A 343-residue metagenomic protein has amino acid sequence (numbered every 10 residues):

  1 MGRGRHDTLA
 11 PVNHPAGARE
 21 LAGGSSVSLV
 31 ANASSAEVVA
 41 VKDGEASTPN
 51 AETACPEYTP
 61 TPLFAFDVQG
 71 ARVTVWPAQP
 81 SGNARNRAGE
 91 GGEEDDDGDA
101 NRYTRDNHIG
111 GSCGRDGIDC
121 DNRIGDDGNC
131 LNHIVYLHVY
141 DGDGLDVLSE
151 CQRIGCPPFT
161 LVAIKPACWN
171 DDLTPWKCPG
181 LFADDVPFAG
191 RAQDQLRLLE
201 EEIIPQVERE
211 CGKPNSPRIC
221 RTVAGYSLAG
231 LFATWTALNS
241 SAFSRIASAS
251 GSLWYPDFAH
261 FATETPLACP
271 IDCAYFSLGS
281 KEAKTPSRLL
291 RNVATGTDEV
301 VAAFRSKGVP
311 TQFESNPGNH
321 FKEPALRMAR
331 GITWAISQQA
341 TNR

Functional and structural regions predicted by a protein language model:
G2-G89, E93-D97, N101-D106, G110-N132 (+1 more regions): A domain-start/cap signature at the N-terminus of enzymes
H133-L198, E202-K213: Serine-hydrolase catalytic machinery in alpha/beta-hydrolase-like enzymes
S149, L231-F232, P256-C269: Alpha-helical scaffolding within the catalytic cores of extracellular/periplasmic polymer-degrading hydrolases
P166, A247-Y255, K281: Active-site nucleophile loop of the alpha/beta-hydrolase fold
K213-G225: Alpha/beta-hydrolase fold nucleophile elbow
A224-A229, A233: Gly/Ala-rich beta-loop-alpha elbow adjacent to hydrolase catalytic centers
W235-S244: Conserved hydrolase catalytic core segment
S277-S280, A294-V301, R305-R343: C-terminal catalytic histidine-bearing segment of alpha/beta-hydrolase fold enzymes
